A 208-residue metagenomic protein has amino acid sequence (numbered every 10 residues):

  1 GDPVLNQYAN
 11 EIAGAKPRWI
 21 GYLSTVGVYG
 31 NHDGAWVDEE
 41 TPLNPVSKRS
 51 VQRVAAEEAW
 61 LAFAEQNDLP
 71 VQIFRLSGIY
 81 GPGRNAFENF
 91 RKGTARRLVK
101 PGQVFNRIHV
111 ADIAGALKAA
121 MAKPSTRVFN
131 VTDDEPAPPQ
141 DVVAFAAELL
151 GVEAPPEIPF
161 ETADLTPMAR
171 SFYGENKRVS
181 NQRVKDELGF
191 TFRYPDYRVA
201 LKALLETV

Functional and structural regions predicted by a protein language model:
G1-L23: NAD(P)-cofactor binding segment of oxidoreductase domains
V26-S50, E65: Active-site "gating" loop of Rossmann-like NAD(P)-dependent oxidoreductase/epimerase domains
E58-P82: Conserved beta-loop-beta element that borders a ligand/cofactor-binding pocket
I79-N89, L98-M121, R127: Substrate-positioning beta->alpha
A114-L117, A122-A169: Mid/C-terminal beta-alpha module of Rossmann-like enzyme folds, strongest in SDR-family dehydrogenases/epimerases
A144, A163-T191: Conserved C-terminal active-site "lid" loop/helix of NAD(P)H-dependent oxidoreductases that clamps the redox cofactor
P195-V208: Amphipathic terminal alpha-helices
